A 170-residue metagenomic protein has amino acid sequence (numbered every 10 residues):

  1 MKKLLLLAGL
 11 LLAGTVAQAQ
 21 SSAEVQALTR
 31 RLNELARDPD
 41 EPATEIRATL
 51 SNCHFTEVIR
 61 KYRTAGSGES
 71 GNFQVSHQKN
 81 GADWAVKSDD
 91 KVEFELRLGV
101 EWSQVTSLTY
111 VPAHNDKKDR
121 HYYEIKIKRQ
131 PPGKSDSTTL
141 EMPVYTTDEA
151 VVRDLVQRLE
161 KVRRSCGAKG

Functional and structural regions predicted by a protein language model:
L4-A13: Sec-dependent N-terminal signal peptides
T15-A19: Sec/Tat signal peptide C-region and signal peptidase I cleavage site
Q20, L96-L98, S107-G170: Acidic, Ser/Thr- and proline-rich intrinsically disordered linker/docking segments of eukaryotic scaffolds
Q20-V100, L108-V111, R164-G170: N-terminal secretory signal peptides
